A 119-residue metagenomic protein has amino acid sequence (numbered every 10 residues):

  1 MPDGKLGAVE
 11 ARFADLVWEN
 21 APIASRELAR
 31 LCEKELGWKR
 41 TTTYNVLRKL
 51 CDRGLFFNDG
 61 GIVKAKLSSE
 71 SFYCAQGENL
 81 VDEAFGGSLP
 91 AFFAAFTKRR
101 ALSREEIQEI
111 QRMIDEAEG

Functional and structural regions predicted by a protein language model:
D3-V9, G61-N79: Short, cationic-aromatic polyanion-contact patches
A8-L16: Pre-recognition alpha-helix immediately N-terminal to the DNA-recognition helix within helix-turn-helix or winged-helix
L16-A24: Short capping segments at the starts of secondary-structure elements
I23-C32: Short acidic, hydrophobic short linear motifs in intrinsically disordered regions
Y44-R48: Short, hydrophobic-biased segments on the C-terminal half of alpha helices that form "recognition helices"
C51-G61: A short, conserved structural fragment
E78-G119: Amphipathic alpha-helical dimerization/coiled-coil segments that flank or bridge DNA-binding/regulatory modules
